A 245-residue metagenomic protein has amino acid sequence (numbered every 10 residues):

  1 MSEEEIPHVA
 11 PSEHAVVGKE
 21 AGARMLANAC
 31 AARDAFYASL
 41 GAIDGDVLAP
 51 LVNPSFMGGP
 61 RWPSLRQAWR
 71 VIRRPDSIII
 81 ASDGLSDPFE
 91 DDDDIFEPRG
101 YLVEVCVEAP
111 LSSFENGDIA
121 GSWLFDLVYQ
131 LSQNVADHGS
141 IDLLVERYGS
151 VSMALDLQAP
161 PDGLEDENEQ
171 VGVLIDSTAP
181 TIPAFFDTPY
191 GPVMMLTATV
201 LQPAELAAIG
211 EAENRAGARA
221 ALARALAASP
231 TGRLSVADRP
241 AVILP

Functional and structural regions predicted by a protein language model:
M1-P245: Short linear motifs embedded in intrinsically disordered, proline/glycine-rich low-complexity segments
